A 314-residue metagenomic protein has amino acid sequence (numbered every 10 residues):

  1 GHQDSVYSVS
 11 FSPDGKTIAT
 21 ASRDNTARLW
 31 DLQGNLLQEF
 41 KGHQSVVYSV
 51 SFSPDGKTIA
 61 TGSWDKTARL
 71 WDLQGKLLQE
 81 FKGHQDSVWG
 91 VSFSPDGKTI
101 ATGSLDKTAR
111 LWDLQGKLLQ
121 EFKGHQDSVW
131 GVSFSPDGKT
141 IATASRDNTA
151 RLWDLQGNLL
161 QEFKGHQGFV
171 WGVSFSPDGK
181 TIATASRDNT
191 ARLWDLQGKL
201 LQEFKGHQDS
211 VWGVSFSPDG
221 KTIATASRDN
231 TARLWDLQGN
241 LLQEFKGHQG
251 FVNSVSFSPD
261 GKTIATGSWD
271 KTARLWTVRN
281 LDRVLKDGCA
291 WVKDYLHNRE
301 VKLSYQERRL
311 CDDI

Functional and structural regions predicted by a protein language model:
G1-Q3, Q33-K41, Q74-K82, W89 (+7 more regions): Eukaryotic protein-protein interaction scaffolds centered on beta-propeller repeats
G1-R28, T263, K271: Low-complexity/repetitive intrinsically disordered segments
V9, A27-W30, A68-W71, A109-W112 (+5 more regions): WD40-repeat beta-propellers
A21-R23, G62-W64, G103-L105, A144-R146 (+3 more regions): Conserved strand-to-loop turn within each blade of WD40 beta-propeller repeats
